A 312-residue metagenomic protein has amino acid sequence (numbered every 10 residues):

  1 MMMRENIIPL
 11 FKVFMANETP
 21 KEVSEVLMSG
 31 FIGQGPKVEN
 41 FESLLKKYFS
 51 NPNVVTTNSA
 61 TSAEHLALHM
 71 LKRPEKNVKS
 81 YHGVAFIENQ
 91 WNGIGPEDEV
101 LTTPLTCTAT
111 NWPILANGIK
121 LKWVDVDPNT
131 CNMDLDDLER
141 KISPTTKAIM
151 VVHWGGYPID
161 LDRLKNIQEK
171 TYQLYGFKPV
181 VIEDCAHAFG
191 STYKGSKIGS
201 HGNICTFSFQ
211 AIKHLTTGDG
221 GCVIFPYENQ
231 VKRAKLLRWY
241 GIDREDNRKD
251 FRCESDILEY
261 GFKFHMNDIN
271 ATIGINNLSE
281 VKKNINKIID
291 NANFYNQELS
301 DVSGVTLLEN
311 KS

Functional and structural regions predicted by a protein language model:
M1-I87, G93, L164-K165, S279 (+1 more regions): Conserved PLP-binding active-site segment in aminotransferase class I/II-type PLP enzymes
V38-L44, Y48-V54, D136, R140 (+7 more regions): PLP-dependent aminotransferase class I/II
A63-L71, I114, G221, G274: Buried hydrophobic packing segments
P74-C185, T192: PLP-dependent aminotransferase-like
W112-I114, K197, I269: Hydrophobic/aromatic ligand-binding patch that stacks against planar heteroaromatic rings of cofactors or nucleotides
F177-T217, D246, C253-L258: Conserved active-site segment immediately N-terminal to the catalytic lysine that forms the internal aldimine
S200-D243, D268: Active-site PLP attachment segment
